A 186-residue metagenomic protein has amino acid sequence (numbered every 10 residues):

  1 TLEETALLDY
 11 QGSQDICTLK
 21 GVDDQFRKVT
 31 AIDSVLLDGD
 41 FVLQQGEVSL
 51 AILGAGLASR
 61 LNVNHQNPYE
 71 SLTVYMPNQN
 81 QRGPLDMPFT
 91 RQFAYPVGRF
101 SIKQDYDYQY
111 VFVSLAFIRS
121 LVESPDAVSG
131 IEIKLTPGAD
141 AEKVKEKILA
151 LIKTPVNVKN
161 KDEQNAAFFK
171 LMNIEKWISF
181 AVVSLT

Functional and structural regions predicted by a protein language model:
T1-A6, G56, Y75-Q79: Generic short beta-strand segments
T5-Q45, P96: The feature marks short, hydrophobic/small-residue-biased sequence motifs that occur predominantly
R27, L57-A58, I118: A generic structural signal for short hydrophobic patches within well-formed alpha-helices
A31, L53-P68: Short, solvent-exposed hinge/capping segments at secondary-structure junctions
I52-L53, N67-P155: Basic-flanked hydrophobic alpha-helices used for secretion and membrane insertion
P137, A141-T186: Peri-transmembrane interface segments
